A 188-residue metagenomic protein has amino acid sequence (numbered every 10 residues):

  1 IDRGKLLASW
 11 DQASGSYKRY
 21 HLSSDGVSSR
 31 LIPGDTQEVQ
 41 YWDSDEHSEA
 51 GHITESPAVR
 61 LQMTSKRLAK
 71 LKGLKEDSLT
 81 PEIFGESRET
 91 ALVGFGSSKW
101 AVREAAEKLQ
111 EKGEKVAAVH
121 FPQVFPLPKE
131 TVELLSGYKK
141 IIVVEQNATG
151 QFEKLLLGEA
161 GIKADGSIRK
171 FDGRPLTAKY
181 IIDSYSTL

Functional and structural regions predicted by a protein language model:
I1-L188: Flexible, low-complexity linker and terminal segments
